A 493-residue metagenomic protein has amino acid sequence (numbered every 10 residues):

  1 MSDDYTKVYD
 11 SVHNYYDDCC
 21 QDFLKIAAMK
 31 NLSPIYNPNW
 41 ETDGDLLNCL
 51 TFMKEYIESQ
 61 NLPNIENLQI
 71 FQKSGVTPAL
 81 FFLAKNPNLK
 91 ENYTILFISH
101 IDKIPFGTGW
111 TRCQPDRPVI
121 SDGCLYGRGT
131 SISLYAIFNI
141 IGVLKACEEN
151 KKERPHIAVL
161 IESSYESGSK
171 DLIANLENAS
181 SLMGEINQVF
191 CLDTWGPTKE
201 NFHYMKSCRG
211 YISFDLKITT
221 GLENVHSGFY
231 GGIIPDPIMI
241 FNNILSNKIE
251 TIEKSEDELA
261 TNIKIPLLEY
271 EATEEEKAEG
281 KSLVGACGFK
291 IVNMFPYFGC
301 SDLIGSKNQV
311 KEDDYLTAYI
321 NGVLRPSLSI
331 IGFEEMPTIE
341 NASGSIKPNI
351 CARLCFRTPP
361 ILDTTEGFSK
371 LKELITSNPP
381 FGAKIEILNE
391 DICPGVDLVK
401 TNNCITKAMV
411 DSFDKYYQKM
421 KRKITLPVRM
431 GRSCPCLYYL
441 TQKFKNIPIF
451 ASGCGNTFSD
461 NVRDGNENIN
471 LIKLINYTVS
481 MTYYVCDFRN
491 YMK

Functional and structural regions predicted by a protein language model:
S2-G107, N349, R353, E366-F368: N-terminal helical capping/dimerization or prosegment-like subdomains of hydrolases acting on amide or phosphate bonds
E91-I161, I472: Active-site metal-coordination/substrate-binding segment of hydrolases, especially metallo-dependent peptidases
S99-D102, T251-A260, K372-G382: A common structural junction motif
S121-D122, V143-A158, M183, K254-N262 (+2 more regions): Phosphate-handling active-site elements
R154-P235: Histidine/acidic-residue-rich, glycine-tolerant segments that coordinate divalent metal ions
T198-K199, L267-N349, R357-E373, N378 (+1 more regions): An extended, acidic, His-containing surface patch that forms the Zn2+-binding/catalytic region of metallohydrolases
G231-E258: A short core secondary-structure module
